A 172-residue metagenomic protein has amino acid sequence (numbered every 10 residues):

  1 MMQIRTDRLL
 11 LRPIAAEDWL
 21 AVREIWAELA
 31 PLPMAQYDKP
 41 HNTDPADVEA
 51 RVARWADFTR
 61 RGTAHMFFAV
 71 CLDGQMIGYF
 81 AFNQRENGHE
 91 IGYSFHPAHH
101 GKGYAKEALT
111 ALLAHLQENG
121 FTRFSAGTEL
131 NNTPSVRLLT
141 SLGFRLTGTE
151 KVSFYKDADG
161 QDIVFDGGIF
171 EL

Functional and structural regions predicted by a protein language model:
M1-L32, F67-L172: Acyl-donor (CoA/ACP) binding surface of acyl/acetyltransferases
A30-R54: Conserved GNAT-fold acetyl-CoA-binding loop/helix
D38-K39, A64, Y155: Sparse recognition of residues in long alpha-helices and their boundaries
P40-D44, M66, N131: Short, conserved alpha-helical segments within structured domains
A53-F68, G78: A short helix-loop-beta-strand connector motif used in the catalytic cores of GNAT acetyltransferases and, in some
